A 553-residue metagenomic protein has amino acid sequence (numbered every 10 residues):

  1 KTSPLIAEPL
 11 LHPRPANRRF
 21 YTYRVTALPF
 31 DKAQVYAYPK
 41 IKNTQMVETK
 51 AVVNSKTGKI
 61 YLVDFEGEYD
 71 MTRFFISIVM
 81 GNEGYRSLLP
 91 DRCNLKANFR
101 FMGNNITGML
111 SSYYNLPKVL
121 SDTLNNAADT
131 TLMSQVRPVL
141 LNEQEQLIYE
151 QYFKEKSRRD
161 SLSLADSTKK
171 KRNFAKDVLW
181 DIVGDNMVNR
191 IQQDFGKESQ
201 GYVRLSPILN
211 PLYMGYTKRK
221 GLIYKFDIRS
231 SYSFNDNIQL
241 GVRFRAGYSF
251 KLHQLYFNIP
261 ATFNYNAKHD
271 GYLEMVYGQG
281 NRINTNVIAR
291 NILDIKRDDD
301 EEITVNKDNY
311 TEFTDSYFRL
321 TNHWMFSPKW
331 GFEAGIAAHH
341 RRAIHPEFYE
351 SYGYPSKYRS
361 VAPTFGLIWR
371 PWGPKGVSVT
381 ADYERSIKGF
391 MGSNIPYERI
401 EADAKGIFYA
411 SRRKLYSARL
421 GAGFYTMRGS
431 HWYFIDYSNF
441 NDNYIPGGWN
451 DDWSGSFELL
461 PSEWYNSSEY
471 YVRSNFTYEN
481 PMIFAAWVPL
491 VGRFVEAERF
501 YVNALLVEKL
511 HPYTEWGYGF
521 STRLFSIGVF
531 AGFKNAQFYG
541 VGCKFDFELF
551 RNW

Functional and structural regions predicted by a protein language model:
K1-Q34, K40-M46, M109-G215, D308-N309 (+7 more regions): Structured extracytoplasmic
A27-D129: Gly/Pro-enriched, hydrophobic low-complexity segments that function as extracytoplasmic propeptides/linkers
Y61-G67, R204-Y216, D227, Y232 (+11 more regions): Transmembrane beta-strand segments that form the barrel wall of outer-membrane beta-barrel proteins
K218-K220, S230, T304-A337, W372 (+2 more regions): Outer-membrane beta-barrel transmembrane strands
K220-Y224, H253-F257, T314-F318, P355-P363 (+7 more regions): Residues that define the transmembrane beta-barrel architecture of outer-membrane proteins
Y224-S230, I259-F263, L320-W324, F365-W369 (+7 more regions): Residues on the lipid-exposed face of transmembrane beta-strands in outer-membrane beta-barrel proteins
F234-L240, K268-L273, P328-A334, R341-I344 (+6 more regions): Repeated loop/turn-to-beta-strand initiation elements of outer-membrane beta-barrel proteins
Y272-G278, R282-R290, E302-Y310, W372-P374 (+1 more regions): C-terminal outer-membrane beta-barrel translocator/porin domains of Gram-negative envelope proteins and their
